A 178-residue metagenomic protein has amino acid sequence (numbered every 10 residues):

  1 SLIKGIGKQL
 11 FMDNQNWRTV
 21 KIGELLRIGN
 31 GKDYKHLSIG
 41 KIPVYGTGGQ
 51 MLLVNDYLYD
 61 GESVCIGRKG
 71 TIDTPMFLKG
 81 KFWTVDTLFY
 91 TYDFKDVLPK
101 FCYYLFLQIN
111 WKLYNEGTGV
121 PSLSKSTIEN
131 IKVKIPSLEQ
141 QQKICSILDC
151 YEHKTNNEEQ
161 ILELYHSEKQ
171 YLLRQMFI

Functional and structural regions predicted by a protein language model:
S1-R18, K134-I178: Amphipathic alpha-helical coiled-coil/heptad-repeat segments
L10-G46, L138, L162: Non-catalytic DNA-recognition/assembly elements of restriction-modification systems
I28, Q108, I147-C150: Residues within well-ordered alpha-helical secondary structure of globular protein domains
N30-G31, W111, Q170: Generic structural signal for secondary-structure transition and capping sites
G46-L107, W111-K112, E116-I128: A short beta-sheet element
